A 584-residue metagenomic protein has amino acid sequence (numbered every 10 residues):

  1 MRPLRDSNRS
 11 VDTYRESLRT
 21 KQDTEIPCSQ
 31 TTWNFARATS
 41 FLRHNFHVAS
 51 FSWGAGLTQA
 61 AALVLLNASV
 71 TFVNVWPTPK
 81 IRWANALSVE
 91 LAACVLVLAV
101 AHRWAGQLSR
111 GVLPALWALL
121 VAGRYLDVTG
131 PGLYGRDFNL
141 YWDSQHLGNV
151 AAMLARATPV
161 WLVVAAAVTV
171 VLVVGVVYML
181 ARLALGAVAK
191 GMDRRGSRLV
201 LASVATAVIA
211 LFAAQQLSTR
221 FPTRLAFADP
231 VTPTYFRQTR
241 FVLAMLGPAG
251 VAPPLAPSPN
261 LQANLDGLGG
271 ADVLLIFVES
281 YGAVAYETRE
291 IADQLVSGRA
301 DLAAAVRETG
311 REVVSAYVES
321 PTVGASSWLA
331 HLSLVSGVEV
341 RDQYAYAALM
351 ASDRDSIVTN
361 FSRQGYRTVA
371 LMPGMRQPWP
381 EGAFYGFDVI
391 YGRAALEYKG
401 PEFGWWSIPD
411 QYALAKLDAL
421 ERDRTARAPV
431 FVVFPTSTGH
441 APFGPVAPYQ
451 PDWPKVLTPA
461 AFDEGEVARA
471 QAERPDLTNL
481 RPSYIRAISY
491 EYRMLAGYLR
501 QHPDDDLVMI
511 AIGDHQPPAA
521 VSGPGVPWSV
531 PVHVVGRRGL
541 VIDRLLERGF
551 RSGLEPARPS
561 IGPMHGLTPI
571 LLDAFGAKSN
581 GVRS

Functional and structural regions predicted by a protein language model:
W33-N34, A38-A228: Transmembrane and membrane-interface helices of multi-pass, inner-membrane envelope-modifying transferases
L147, A151, A207-Y281, A285-R289 (+1 more regions): Membrane-interface segments at or immediately adjacent to transmembrane helices that form the boundary between
A256-A271, L275-V278, A283-S584: Solvent-exposed soluble domains appended to multi-pass membrane proteins
